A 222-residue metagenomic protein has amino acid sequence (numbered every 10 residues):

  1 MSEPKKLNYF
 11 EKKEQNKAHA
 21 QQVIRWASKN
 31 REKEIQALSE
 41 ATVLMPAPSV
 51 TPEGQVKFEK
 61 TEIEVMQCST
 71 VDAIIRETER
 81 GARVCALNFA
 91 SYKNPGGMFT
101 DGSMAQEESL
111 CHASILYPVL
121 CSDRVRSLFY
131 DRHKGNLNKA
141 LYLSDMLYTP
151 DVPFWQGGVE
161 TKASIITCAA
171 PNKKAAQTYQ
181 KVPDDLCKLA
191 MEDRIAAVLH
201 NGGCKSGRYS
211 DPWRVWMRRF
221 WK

Functional and structural regions predicted by a protein language model:
M1-Y209, V215-K222: Macrodomain-like recognition of ADP-ribose-binding/processing modules
